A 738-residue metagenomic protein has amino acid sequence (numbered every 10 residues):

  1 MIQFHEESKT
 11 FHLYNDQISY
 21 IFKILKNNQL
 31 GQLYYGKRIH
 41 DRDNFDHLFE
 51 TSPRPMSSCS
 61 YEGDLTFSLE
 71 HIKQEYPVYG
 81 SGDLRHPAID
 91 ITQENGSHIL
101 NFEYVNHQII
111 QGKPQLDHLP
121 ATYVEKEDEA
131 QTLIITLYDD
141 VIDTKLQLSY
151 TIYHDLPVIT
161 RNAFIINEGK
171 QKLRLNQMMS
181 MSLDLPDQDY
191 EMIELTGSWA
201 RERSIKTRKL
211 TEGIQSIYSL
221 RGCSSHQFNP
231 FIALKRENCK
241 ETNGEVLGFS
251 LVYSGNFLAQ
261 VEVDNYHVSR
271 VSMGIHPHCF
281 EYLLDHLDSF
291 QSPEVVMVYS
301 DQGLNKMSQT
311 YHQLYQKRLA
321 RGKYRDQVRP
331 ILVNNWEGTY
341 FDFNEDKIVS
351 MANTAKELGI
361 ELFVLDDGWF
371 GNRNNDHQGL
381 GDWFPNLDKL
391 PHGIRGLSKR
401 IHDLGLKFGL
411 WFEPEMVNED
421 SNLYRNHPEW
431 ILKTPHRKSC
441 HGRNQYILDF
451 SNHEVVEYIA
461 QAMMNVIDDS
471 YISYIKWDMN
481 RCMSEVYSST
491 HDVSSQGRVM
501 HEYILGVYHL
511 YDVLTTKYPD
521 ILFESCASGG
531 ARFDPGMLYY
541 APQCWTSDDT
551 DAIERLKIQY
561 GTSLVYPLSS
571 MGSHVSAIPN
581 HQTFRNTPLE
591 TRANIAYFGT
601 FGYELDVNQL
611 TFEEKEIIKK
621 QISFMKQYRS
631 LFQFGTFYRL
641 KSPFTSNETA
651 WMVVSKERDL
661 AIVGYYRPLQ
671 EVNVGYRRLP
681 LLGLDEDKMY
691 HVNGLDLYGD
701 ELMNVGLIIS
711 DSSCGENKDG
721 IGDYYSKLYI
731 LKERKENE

Functional and structural regions predicted by a protein language model:
F4, S8-H12, Y20, L30-E262 (+2 more regions): Polysaccharide-binding surfaces and accessory modules of carbohydrate-active proteins
Q17, A163, L287, V333 (+7 more regions): Conserved, mostly hydrophobic/aromatic
S68-E75, G80-L116, N243-N256, V298-K323 (+4 more regions): Glycine-rich, aromatic-flanked loop segments that form ligand/cofactor-binding clefts across common enzyme folds
I99-Y104, Y282-D301, Y725-L731: Short Pro-Gly-centered flexible turn/kink motifs
E241, P643-E686: Carbohydrate-binding surface patches
Y324-Q461, Y474: Aromatic-lined carbohydrate-binding/catalytic grooves of carbohydrate-active enzymes
N418, L423-E457, H501-N608: Glycan-recognition surfaces
L669-E738: C-terminal beta-sandwich/jelly-roll accessory domains of carbohydrate-active enzymes
